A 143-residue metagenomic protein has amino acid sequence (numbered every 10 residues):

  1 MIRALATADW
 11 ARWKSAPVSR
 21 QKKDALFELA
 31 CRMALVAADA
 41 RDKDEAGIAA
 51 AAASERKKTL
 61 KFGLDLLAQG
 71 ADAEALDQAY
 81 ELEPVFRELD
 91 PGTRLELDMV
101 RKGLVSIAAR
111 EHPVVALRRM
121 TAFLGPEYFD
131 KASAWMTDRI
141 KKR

Functional and structural regions predicted by a protein language model:
M1-R143: Large intracellular
